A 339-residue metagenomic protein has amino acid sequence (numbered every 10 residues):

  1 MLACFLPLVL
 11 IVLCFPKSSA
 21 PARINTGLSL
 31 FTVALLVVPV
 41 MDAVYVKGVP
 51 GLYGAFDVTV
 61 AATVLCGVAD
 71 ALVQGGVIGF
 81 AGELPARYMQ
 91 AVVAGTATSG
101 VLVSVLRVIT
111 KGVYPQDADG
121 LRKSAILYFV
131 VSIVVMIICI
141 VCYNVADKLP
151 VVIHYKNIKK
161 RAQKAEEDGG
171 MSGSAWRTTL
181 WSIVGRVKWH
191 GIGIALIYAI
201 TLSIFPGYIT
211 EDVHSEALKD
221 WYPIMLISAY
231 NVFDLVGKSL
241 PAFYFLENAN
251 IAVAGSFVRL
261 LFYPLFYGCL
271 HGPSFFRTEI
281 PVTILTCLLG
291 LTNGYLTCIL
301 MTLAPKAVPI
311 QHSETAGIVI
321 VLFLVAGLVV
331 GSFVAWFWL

Functional and structural regions predicted by a protein language model:
M1-P16, L30-V33, S228-L240, A326-V330: Central cavity-lining transmembrane alpha-helices of secondary-active solute carriers, predominantly the Major
M1-S29, C66, V73-R87: General structural concept
L2, V64, Q90, A94 (+4 more regions): Transmembrane alpha-helical cores of Major Facilitator Superfamily
V9, A97-V113, V329-W338: A gly/Pro-rich, aromatic-decorated transmembrane alpha-helix motif that marks the paired, flexible gating helices
T26-T32, K123-N144: Symmetry-related core transmembrane helices of the 12-TM Major Facilitator Superfamily/SLC fold
V33, V40-A62, V145-T292, L296 (+2 more regions): Membrane-interfacial loop- and helix-cap regions that link adjacent transmembrane helices in polytopic membrane proteins
G75-G76, G82-T98, D220, I280-I284 (+1 more regions): Loop-to-transmembrane helix entry/capping segments in MFS-fold secondary transporters and related SLC/MFSD carriers
R107, K111, V135-V151: C-terminal membrane-cytosol helix-exit motif in multi-pass small-molecule transporters
